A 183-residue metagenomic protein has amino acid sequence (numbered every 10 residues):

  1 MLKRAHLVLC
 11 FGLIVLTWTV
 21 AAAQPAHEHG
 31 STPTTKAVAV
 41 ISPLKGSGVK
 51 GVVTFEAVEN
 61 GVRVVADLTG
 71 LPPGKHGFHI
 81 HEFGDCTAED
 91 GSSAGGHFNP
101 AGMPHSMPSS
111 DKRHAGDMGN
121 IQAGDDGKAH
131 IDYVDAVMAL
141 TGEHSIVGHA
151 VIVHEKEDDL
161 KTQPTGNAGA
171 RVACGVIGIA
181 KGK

Functional and structural regions predicted by a protein language model:
L2, H6, L16-K183: N-terminal leader/targeting pre-sequences
